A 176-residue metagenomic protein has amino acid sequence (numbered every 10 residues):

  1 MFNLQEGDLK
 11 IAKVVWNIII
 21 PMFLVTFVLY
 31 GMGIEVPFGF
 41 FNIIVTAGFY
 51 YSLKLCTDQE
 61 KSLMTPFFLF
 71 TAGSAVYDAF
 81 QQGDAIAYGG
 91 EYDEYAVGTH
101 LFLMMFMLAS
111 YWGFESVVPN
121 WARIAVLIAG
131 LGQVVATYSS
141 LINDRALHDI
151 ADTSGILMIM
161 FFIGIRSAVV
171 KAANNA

Functional and structural regions predicted by a protein language model:
M1-L55: N-terminal topogenic module of multi-pass integral membrane proteins
L4-Q5, L53-M64, G89, G113-A122 (+1 more regions): Membrane-interface helix-boundary motifs at transmembrane edges
D8-I19, T57-L69, V118-L127: Membrane-interfacial loop-to-transmembrane alpha-helix junctions, especially the N-terminal start
T26-I34, A79-Y88, A136-R145: Juxtamembrane "helix-exit" motif on the non-cytosolic side of transmembrane helices
E35-T46, D93-M104, H148-I159: Alpha-helical transmembrane segments of polytopic membrane proteins
F41-F68, Q82, M104-E115: Internal transmembrane alpha-helix with an interfacial aromatic "cap," most often the third helix
L69-L127: Membrane-proximal helix-loop-helix units in multi-pass membrane proteins
L108-W112, W121, V134-A176: C-terminal transmembrane-bundle signature of multipass membrane proteins, characterized by strong activation on
